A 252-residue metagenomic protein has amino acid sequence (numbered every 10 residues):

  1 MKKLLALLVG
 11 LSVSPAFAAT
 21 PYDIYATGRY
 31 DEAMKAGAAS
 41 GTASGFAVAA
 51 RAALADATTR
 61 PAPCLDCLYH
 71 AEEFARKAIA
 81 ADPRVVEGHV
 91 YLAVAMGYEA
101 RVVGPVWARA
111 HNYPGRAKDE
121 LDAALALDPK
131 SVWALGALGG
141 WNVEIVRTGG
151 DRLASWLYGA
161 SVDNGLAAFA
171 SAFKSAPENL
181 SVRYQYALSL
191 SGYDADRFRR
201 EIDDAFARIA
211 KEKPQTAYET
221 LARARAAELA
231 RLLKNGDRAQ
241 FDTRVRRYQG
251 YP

Functional and structural regions predicted by a protein language model:
L4-S12: Sec-dependent N-terminal signal peptides
V13-T58, L65: N-terminal leader/linker segments that initiate helical-solenoid repeat arrays
A19, V48, A52-A55, Y91 (+5 more regions): "A position-specific structural signal for the A-helix of alpha-solenoid helical repeats
D23-T27, R51-R84, L92-K130, G140-S175 (+5 more regions): Short coil/linker segments at helix-helix boundaries
A43-G45, G88, A134, V182 (+1 more regions): TPR alpha-solenoid repeat register
A176-E178, V182: Short aromatic loop motif centered on NTY/YTY
F206-P252: A cross-kingdom marker for long, charged
